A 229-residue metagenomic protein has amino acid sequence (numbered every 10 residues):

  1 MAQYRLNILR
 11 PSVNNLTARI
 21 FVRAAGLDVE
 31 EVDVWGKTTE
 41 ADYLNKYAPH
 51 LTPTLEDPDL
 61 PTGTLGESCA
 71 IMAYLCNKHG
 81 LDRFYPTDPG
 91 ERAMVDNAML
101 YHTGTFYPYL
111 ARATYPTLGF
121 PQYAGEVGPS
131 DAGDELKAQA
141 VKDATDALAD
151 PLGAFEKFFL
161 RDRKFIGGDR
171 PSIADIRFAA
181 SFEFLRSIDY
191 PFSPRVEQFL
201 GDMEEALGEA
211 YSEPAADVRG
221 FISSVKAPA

Functional and structural regions predicted by a protein language model:
M1-A138: GST-like domain detector, emphasizing the conserved glutathione-binding G-site in the N-terminal thioredoxin-like
L9, I173, D217-R219: Short, solvent-exposed turn/loop segments enriched in Gly/Ser/Thr/Pro and often Arg
V22, V95, M203-Y211: Short beta-strand edge/turn micro-motifs at domain boundaries
P49, K78, R161-D162, A206: Structured helix-beta-strand junction loops
Y85, Y109, A113, F165 (+1 more regions): Short, polar/charged, Gly/Pro-enriched helix-capping and turn/loop motifs at alpha-helix termini and inter-helix linkers
H102-E205: GST-like fold's C-terminal all-alpha helical module
E209-A229: Terminal-tail/helix-coil boundary detector
